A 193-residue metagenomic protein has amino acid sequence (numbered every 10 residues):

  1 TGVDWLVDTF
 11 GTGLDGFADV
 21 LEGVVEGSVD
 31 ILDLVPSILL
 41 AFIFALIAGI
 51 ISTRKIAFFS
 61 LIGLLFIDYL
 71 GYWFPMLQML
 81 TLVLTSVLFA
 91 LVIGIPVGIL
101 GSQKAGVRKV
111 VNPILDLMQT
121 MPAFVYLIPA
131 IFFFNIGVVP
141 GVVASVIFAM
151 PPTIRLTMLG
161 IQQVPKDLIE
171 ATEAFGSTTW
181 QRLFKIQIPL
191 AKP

Functional and structural regions predicted by a protein language model:
T1-S37: Interfacial loop/helix-cap signal at membrane boundaries in integral membrane proteins
D19, G23-E26, D30, G63-I67 (+7 more regions): Short amphipathic alpha-helical coupling elements at transmembrane boundaries
I38-L46, S60-F66, V125-P129: Hydrophobic, membrane-inserted alpha-helices
F44-I50, L64-F74, S86-L115: Transmembrane-helix boundary motif in ABC transporter permease subunits
I50-I56, L70-G71, F134-P140: Transmembrane helix interruption/hinge and helix-loop junction motifs
R54-I56, K104-V111, G137-V138, T179: Membrane-helix interface segments
L82-T85, A90-I95, I99-S102, L115-A149: Generic hydrophobic transmembrane alpha-helix motif, especially the helices
V143, I147, P165, T179-P193: Transmembrane alpha-helices
